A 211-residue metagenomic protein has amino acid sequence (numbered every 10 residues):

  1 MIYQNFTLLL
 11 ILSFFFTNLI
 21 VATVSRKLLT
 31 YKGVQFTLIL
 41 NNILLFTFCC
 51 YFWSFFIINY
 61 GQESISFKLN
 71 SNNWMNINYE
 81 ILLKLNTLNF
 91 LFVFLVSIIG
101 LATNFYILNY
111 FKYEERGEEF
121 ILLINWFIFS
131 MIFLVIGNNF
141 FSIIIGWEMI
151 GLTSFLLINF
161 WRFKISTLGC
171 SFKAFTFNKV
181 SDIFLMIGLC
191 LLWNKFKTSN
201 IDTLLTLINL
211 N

Functional and structural regions predicted by a protein language model:
M1-F6, L19-L122, F196-N209: Transmembrane helix-loop-helix hairpins at membrane boundaries of multipass inner-membrane proteins
M1-S25, G137-L156: Alpha-helical transmembrane segments and their immediate interhelical/interface regions in integral membrane proteins
L8, S71-M75, W147, F160-W161: Tryptophan-centered motif/residue detector
L12-T17, V93-I99, F184-L189: Hydrophobic cores of alpha-helical transmembrane segments in multi-pass inner/ER membrane proteins, independent
T17, V21, L45-F48, M131 (+2 more regions): Alpha-helical transmembrane segments of multipass membrane proteins
L29, V34, L123-N211: Alpha-helical multi-pass transmembrane bundles of energy-transducing inner-membrane proteins
